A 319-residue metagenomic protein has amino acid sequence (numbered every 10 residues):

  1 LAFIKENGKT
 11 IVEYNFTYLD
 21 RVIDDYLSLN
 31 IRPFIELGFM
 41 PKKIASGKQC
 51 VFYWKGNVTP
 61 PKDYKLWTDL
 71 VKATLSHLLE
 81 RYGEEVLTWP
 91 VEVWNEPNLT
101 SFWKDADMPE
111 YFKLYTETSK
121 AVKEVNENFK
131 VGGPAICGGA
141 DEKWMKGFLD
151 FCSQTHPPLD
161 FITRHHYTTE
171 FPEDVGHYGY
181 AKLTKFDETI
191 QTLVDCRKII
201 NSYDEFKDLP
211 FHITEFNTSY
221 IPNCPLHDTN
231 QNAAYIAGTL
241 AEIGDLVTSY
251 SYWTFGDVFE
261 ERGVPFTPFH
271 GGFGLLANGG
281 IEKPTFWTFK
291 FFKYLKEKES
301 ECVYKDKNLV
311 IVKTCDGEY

Functional and structural regions predicted by a protein language model:
L1-T184, I221: Substrate-binding cleft and catalytic face of glycoside hydrolase catalytic domains, especially the flexible beta-alpha
D25, A73, E110-E117, A121 (+4 more regions): Amphipathic alpha-helical segments that form well-ordered structural scaffolds and often line/cohere around active
L66, E188, I281-P284: Generic detector of ordered secondary-structure context
L78-R81, V125, I199, Y203 (+1 more regions): Solvent-exposed amphipathic alpha-helical surface segments
D107-A135, H156-I162, T189, I200-Y203 (+1 more regions): Extended low-complexity acidic/polar segments
T169-C224, T239, L246-D257, E299: Glycoside hydrolase catalytic-domain groove-lining segments
I213-Y319: Aromatic/acidic polysaccharide-binding cleft in carbohydrate-active enzymes
